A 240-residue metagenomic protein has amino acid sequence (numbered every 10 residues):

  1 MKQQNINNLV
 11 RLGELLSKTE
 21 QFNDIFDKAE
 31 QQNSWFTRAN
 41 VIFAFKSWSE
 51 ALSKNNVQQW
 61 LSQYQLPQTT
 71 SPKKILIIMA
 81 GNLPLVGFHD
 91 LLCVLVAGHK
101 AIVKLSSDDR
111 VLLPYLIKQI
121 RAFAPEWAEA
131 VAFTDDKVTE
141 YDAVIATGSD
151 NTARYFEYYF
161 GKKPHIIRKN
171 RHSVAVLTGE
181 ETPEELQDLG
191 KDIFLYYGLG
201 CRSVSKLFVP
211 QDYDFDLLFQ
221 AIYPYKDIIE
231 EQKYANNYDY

Functional and structural regions predicted by a protein language model:
M1-L76: N-terminal Rossmann-like NAD(P)+-binding subdomain of aldehyde/semialdehyde dehydrogenases
N5-N8, L12, A44, T152 (+3 more regions): General structural feature for long, well-ordered alpha-helical segments within catalytic domains of soluble enzymes
L12-L15, F123, D192-Y196, A221 (+1 more regions): Change "in soluble alpha/beta enzymes" to "in soluble alpha/beta proteins
W60-F123, W127: Conserved small-residue-rich beta-alpha loop and adjacent elements that most often cradle the phosphate/pyrophosphate
K74, A124-L207, Q211-Y213: Conserved NAD(P)+-binding/catalytic subdomain of aldehyde/semialdehyde dehydrogenases
H99, P125-A128, K162-P164, P224-K233: Structural alpha-beta junctions
L113-L116, F156, L218: Hydrophobic packing residues within well-ordered alpha-helices of enzyme cores
G198-V204, F208-Y240: NAD(P)-dependent aldehyde/semialdehyde dehydrogenase
